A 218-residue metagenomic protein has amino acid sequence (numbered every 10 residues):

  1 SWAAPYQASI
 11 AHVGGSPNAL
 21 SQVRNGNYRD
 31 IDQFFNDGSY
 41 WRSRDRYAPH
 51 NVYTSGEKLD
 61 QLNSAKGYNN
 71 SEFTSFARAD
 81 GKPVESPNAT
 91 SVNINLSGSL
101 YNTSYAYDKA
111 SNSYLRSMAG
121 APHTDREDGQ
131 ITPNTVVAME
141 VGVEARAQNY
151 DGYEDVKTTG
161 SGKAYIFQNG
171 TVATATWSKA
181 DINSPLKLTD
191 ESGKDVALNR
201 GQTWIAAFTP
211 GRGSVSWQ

Functional and structural regions predicted by a protein language model:
S1-Q218: A surface/extracellular/periplasmic glyco- and lipid-processing/surface-interacting theme
